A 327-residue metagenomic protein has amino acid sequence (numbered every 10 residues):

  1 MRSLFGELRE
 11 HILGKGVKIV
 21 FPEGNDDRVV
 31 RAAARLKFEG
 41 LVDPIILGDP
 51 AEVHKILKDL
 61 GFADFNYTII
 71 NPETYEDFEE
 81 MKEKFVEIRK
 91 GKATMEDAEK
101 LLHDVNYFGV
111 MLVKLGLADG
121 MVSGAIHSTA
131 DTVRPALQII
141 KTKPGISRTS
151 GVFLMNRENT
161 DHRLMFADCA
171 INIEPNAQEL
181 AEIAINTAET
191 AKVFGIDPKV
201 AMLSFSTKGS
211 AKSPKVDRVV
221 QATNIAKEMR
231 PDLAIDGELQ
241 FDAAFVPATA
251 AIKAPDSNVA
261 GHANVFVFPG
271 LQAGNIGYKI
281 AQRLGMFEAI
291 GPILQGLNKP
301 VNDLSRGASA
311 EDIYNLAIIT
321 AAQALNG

Functional and structural regions predicted by a protein language model:
M1-A260, V265-G327: Anion-binding alpha/beta catalytic cores of soluble intermediary-metabolism enzymes, centered on
